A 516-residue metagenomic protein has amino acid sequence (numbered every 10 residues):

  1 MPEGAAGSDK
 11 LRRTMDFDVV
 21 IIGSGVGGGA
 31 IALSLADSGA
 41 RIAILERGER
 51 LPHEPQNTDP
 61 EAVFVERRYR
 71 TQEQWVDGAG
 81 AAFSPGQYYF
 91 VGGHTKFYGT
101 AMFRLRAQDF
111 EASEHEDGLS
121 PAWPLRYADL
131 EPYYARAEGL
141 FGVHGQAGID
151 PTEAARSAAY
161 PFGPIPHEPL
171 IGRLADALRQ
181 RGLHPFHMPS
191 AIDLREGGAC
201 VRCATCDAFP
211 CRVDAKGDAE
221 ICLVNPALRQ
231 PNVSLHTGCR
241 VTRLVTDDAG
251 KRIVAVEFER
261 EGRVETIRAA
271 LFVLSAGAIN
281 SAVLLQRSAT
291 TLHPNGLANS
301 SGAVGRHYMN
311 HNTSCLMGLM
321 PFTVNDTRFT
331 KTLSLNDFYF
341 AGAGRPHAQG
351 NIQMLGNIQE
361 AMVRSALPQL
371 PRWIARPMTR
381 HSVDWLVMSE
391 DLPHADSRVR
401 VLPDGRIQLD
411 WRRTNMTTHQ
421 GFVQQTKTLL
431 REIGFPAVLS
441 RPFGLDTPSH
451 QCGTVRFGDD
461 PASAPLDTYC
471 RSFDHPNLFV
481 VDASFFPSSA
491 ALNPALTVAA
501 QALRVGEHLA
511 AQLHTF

Functional and structural regions predicted by a protein language model:
G7, L11-A135, C239, F258 (+3 more regions): N-terminal glycine-rich phosphate/pyrophosphate-binding loop and immediately adjacent elements
D37, G48-H53, Q230, C239 (+5 more regions): Glycine-rich loop(s) and the adjacent beta-strand/alpha-helix scaffold that form part
I44, L235-H236, V480-V481: Short hydrophobic beta-strand that contains or immediately precedes a catalytic carboxylate
T58-E61, R287-L292, A495: Short secondary-structure boundary/capping segments
G78, E114-V241, G444, R456: Conserved redox-cofactor binding core of oxidoreductases
A79-G86, Y98, R104, W123-Y127 (+5 more regions): FAD cofactor-binding and catalytic pocket of flavoenzymes
F186-L194, A199-D207, T242-V245, L409-S489 (+1 more regions): A glycine-rich dinucleotide-binding beta-alpha-beta segment and adjacent secondary-structure elements that constitute
S488-G506: A conserved FAD-binding loop/helix module that cradles the flavin
